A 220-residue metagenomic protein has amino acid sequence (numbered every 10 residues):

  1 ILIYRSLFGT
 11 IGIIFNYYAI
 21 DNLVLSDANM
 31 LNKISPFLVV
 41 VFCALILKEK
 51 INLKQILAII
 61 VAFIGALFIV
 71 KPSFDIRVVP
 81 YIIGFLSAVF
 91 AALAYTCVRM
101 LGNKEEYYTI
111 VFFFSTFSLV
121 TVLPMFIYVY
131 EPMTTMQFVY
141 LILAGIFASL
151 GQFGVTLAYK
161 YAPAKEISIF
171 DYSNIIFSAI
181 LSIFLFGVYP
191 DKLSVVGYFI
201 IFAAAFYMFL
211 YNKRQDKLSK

Functional and structural regions predicted by a protein language model:
I1-F15, V78-V89, P132-L150: Loop-to-transmembrane-helix transition segments
I1-Y4, L53, N103-E105, T116-L143 (+2 more regions): Membrane-interface interhelical linkers
S6-I14, P36-V41, A66, V89-A92 (+5 more regions): Hydrophobic/small/kink-forming positions within alpha-helical transmembrane segments of polytopic membrane proteins
N16-Y18, P36-L57, I176-V195: C-terminal transmembrane-helix exit sites in multi-pass transporters
A19-I20, L25, L45-L47, L101 (+5 more regions): Hydrophobic/aromatic residues within transmembrane alpha-helices of multi-pass small-molecule transporters
N29-I34, K104-F117, Q152-I183: Helix-helix packing/entry segments at the starts of transmembrane helices
K54-V70, L193-N212: Hydrophobic transmembrane alpha-helices of multi-pass small-molecule transport proteins
S73-M133, S219-K220: Transmembrane alpha-helical segments that form core, pore/gating elements of small-molecule transporters/exporters
